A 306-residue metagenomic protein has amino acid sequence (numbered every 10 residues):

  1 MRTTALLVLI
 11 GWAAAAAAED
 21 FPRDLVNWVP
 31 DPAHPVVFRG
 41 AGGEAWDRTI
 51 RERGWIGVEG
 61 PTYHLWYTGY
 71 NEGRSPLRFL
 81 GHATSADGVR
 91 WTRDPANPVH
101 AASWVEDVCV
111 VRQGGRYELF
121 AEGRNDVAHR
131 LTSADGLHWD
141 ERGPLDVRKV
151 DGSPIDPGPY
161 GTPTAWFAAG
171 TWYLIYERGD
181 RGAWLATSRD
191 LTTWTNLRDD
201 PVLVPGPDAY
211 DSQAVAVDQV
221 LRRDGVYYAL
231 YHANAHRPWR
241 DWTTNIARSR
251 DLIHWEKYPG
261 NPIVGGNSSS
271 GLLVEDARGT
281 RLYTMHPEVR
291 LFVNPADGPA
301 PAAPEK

Functional and structural regions predicted by a protein language model:
M1-A5: Positively charged n-region of N-terminal signal peptides that target proteins for export
L6-L7, L119: Generic leucine side-chain signal with a strong bias for well-ordered alpha-helical environments
V8-A17: Hydrophobic h-region of N-terminal signal peptides that target proteins for export in Gram-negative bacteria
A18-K306: Carbohydrate-active catalytic/glycan-binding domains of CAZyme proteins, especially the secreted or lumenal ectodomains
